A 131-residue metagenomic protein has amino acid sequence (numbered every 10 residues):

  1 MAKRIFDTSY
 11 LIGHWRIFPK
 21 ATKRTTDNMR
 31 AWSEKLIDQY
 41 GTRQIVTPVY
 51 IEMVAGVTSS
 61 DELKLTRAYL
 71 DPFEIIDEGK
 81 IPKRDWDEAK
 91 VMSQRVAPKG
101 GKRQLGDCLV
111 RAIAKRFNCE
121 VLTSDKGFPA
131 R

Functional and structural regions predicted by a protein language model:
M1-I45, A55-A68: Short, well-structured N-terminal submotif of metal-dependent ribonuclease cores
R4, T42-Q44, P72-D77, E120: Short loop->beta-strand "edge-of-pocket" segments that line small-molecule binding or catalytic clefts across diverse
T8, T47, Q104-C108: Conserved glycosyltransferase catalytic-site signature
L11, Y50-M53, F128-P129: A generic structural signal for short hydrophobic patches within well-formed alpha-helices
R30, Y50, L63, W86-A89: A general structural signal for well-ordered alpha-helical segments in protein cores
T47, T123-D125: Short beta-strand/turn micro-motifs composed of small residues that flank or help shape donor/cofactor-binding pockets
I76-L122: Active-site neighborhoods of divalent-metal-dependent phosphate/nucleic-acid chemistry enzymes
L105, P129-R131: Short secondary-structure capping/turn micro-motifs that flank functional sites
